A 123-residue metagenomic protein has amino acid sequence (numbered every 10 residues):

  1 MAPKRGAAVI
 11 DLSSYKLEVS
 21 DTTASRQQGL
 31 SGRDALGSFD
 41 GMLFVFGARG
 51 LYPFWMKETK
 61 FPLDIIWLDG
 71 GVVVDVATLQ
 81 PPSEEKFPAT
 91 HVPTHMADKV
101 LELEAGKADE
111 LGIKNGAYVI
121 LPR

Functional and structural regions predicted by a protein language model:
M1-R123: Compact, glycine-rich, soluble single-domain proteins
